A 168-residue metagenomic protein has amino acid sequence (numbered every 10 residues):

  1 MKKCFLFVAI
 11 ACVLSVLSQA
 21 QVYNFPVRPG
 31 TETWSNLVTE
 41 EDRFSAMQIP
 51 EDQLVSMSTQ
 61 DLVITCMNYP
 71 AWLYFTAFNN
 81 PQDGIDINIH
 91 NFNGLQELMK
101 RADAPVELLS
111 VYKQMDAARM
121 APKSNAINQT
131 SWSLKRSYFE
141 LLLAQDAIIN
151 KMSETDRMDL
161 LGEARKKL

Functional and structural regions predicted by a protein language model:
C4-L14: Sec-dependent N-terminal signal peptides
V16-A20: Sec/Tat signal peptide C-region and signal peptidase I cleavage site
Q21, P26, G30-T33, L37-L168: Non-catalytic all-alpha helical scaffold/repeat segments
